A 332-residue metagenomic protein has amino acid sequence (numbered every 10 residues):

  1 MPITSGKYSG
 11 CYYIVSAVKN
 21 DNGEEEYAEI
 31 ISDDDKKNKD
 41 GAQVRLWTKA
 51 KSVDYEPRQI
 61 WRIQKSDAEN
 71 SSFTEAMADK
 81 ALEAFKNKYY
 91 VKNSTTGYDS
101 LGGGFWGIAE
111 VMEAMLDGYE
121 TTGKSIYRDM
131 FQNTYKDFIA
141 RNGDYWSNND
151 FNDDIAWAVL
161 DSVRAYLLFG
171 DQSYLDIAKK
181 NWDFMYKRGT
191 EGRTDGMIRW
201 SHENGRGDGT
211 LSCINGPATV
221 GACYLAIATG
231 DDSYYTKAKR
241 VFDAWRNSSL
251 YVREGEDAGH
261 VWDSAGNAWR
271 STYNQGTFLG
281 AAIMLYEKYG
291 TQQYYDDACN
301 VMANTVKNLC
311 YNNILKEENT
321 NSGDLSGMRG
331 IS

Functional and structural regions predicted by a protein language model:
M1-A68: Lectin-like carbohydrate-binding module/patch detector with strong preference for beta-trefoil
A68-S332: Glycan-recognition and catalytic cores of secretory/periplasmic carbohydrate-active enzymes
